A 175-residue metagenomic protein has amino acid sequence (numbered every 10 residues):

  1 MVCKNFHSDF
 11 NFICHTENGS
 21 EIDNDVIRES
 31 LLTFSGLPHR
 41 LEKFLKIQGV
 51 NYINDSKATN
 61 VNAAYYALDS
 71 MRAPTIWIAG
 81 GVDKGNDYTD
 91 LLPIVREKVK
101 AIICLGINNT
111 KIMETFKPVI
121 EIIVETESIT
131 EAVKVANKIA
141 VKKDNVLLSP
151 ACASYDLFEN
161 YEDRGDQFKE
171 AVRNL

Functional and structural regions predicted by a protein language model:
M1-K98: Nucleotide phosphate-binding/pyrophosphate-handling subdomain across enzymes that bind or process nucleotide phosphates
E17, D156, K169-L175: Phosphate-binding loop of NTP-binding sites
S20, K57, L105, I122-E125 (+1 more regions): A structural signal for short, well-ordered beta-strand elements
V50-N51, S154-F158: A short acidic, helix-capping loop that chelates divalent metal ions and anchors anionic groups
A63, K111-I112, L157: Phosphate- and divalent-cation-binding pockets in alpha/beta enzyme and binding domains that engage nucleotide-derived
L91-D144: C-terminal helical cap/extension that packs against the catalytic core of soluble nucleotide-cofactor enzymes
L147-A151: Short beta-strands and strand-loop turn motifs
